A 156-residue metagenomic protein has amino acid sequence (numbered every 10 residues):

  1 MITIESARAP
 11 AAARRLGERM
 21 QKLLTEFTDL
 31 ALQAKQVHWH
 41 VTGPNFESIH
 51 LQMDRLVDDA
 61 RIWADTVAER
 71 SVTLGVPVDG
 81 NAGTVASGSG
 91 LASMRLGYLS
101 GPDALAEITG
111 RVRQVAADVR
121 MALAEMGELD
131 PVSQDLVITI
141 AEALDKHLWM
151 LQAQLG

Functional and structural regions predicted by a protein language model:
I2, L24, T73-P77, S87: Internal glycine-rich alpha/beta core junctions
I2-L23, G101-I108: Disorder-to-helix initiation segments
R8-R15, L30-L56, D118-V132: Helix-loop segments that flank and shape redox-cofactor active sites
M20, H50-V57, R61, L105 (+3 more regions): Amphipathic, non-transmembrane alpha-helical scaffold segments
L24, A31-A34, H38, V57 (+6 more regions): A structural signal for well-ordered alpha-helices, especially hydrophobic packing surfaces of coiled-coils
N45-T84: Conserved alpha-helical segments that form or flank metal/cofactor-binding pockets of metalloenzymes
D65, G83-T139: Acidic/histidine-rich alpha-helical segments that form the ligand environment of transition-metal centers
